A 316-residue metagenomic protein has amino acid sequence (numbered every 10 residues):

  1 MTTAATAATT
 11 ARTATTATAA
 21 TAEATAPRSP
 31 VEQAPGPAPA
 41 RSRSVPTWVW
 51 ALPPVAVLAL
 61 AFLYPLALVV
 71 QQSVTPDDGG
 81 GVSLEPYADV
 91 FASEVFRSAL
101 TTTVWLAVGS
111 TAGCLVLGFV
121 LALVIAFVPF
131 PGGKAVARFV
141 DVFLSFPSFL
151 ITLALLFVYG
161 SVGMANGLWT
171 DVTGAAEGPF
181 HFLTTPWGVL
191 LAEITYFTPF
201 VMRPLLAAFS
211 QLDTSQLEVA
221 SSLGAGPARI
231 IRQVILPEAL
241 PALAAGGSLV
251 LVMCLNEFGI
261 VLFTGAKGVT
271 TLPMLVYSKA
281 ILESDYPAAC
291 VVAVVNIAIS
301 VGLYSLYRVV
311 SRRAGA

Functional and structural regions predicted by a protein language model:
M1-L52, V128-K134, L306-A316: Transmembrane alpha-helical segments of polytopic membrane transport and secretion proteins
R43-D77, E94-S210, E238, A242 (+3 more regions): Membrane-water interface segments at the C-terminal ends of transmembrane alpha-helices in multi-pass inner-membrane
T75-G80, F258-Y286: Glycine-rich helix-loop "coupling/hinge" segments at transmembrane-helix boundaries in multipass transporters
G80-S83, S161-V162, A208-E218, P227 (+4 more regions): Transmembrane helix boundary and interhelical loop/hinge segments in multi-pass membrane proteins
V82-F91: A short amphipathic helical element positioned immediately N-terminal to and/or at the very start of a transmembrane
V219-A220, I230, V276: Hydrophobic positions on the alpha-helical face of helix-turn-helix-like DNA-binding modules
L223-A225, P237: Glycine/proline-centered hinge or cleavage motifs at structural transition points of membrane proteins
